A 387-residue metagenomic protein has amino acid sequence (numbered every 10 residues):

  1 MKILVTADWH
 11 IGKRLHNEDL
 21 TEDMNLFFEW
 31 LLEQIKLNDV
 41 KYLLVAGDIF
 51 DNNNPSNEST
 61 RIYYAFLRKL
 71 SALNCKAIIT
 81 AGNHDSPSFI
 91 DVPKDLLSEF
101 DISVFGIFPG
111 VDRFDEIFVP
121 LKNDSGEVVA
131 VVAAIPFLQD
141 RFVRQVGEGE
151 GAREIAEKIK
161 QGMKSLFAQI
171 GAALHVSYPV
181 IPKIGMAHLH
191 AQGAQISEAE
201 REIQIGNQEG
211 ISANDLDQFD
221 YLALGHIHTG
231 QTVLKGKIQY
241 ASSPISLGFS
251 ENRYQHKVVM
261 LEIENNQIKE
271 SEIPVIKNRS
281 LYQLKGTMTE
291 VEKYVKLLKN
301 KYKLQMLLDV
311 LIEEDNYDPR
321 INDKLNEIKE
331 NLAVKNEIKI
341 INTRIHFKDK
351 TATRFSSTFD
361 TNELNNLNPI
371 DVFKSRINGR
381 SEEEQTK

Functional and structural regions predicted by a protein language model:
M1-R68, A72, G185: N-terminal active-site segment of His-dependent metallophosphoesterases
T6-A7, L43-D48, K76-N83, S103-F108 (+3 more regions): Active-site neighborhood of phospho(di)ester-bond hydrolases with catalytic His/Asp-centered motifs
D8, F28, D48, Y63 (+7 more regions): Divalent metal-coordination and catalytic microenvironments
H10-G12, V40-E58, C75-S88, Y178 (+1 more regions): Active-site neighborhood of divalent metal-dependent phosphoester/pyrophosphate hydrolases
R14-N17, I49-F66, A81-F100, V104-G106 (+2 more regions): Metal-dependent catalytic neighborhoods of phosphoester/phosphodiester hydrolases
L37, Y42, I263-K387: Accessory, non-catalytic peripheral segments of nucleic-acid enzymes
S98, A191-G193, S197-E264: Conserved beta-sheet core of the metallophosphoesterase superfamily
F100-Q204: Conserved catalytic scaffold of divalent metal-dependent phosphoesterases
